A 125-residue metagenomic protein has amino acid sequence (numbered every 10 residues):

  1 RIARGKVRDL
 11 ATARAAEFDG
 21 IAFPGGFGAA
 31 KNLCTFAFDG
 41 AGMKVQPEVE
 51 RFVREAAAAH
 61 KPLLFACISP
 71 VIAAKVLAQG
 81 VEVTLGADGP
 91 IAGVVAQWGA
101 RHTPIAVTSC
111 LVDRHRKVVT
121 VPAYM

Functional and structural regions predicted by a protein language model:
A3-M125: Active-site-adjacent pocket-lining segments in enzyme domains
